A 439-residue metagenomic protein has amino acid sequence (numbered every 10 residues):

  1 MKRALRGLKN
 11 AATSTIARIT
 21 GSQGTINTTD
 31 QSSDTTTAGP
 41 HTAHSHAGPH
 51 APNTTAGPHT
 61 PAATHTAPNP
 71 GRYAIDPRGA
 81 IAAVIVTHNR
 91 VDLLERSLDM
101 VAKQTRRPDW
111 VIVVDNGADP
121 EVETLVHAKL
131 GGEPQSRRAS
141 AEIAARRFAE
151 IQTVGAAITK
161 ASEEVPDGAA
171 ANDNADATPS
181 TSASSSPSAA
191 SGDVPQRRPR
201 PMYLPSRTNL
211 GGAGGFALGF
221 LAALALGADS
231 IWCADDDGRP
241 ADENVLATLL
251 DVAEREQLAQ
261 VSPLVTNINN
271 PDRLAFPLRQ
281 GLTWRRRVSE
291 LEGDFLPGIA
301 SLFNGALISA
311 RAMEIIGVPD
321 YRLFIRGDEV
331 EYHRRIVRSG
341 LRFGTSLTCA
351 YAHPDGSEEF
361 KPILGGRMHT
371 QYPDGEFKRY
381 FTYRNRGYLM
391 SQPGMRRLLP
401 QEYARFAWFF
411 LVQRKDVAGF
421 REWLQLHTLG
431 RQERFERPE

Functional and structural regions predicted by a protein language model:
M1-G39, H44, A56-K103: N-proximal low-complexity "stem/linker" segments adjacent to membrane-targeting elements
M100-L204: Acidic donor-binding segment of Leloir-type glycosyltransferases
A161, P205-A225: Glycine-rich, basic loop-to-helix element that forms the pyrophosphate-binding segment of sugar-nucleotide handling
A228-R239: Short beta-strand-to-loop acidic/aromatic patch adjacent to the donor-nucleotide binding site
E243-A275: Conserved donor NDP-sugar-binding/catalytic core segment of glycosyltransferases
V288-I308: A recurrent flexible, glycine/aromatic-enriched loop bordering the glycosyltransferase active site that acts as
A312-I316, R322-C349: A short, conserved alpha-helix in the catalytic core of glycosyltransferases
S391-E439: Non-catalytic, C-terminal membrane-associated alpha-helical segments of glycosyltransferases
